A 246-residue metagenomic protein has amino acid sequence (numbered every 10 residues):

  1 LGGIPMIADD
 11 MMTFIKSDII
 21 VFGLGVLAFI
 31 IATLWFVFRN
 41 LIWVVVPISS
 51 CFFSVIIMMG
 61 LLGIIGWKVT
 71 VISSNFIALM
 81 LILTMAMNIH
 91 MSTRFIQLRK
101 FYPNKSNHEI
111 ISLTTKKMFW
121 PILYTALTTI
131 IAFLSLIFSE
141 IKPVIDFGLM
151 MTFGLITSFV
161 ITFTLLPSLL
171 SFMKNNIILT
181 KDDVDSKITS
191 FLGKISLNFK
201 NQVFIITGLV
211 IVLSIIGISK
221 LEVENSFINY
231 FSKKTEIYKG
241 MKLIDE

Functional and structural regions predicted by a protein language model:
L1-S226, Y230: Membrane-embedded transmembrane helical bundles of large multi-pass transporters/channels
V223-E246: Extracytoplasmic/periplasmic
